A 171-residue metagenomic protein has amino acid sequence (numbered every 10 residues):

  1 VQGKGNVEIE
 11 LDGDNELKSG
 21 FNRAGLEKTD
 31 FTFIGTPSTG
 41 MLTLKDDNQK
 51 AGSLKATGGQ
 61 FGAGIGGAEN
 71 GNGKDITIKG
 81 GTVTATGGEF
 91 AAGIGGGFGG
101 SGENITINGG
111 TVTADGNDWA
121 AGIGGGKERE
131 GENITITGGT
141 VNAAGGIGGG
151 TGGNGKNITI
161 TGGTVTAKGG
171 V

Functional and structural regions predicted by a protein language model:
V1-V171: A composition-driven surface/loop motif
